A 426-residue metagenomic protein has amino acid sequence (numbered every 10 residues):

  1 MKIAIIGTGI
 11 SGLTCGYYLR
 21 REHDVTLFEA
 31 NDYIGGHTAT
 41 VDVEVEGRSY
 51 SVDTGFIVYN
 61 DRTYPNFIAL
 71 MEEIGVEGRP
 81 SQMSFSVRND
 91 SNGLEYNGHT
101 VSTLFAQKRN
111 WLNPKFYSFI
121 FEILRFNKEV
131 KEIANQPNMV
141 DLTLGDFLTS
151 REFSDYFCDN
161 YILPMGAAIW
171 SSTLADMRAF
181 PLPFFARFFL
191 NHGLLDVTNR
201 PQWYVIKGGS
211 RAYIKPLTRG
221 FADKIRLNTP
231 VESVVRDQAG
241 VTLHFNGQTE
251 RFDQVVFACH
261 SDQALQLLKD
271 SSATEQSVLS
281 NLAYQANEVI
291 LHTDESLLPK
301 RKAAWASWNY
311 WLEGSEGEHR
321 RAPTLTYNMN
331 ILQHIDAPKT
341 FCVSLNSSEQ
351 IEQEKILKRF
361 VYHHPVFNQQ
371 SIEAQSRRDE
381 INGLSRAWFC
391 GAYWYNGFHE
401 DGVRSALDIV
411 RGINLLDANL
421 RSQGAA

Functional and structural regions predicted by a protein language model:
K2-L27: N-terminal Rossmann-like FAD-binding beta1-loop-alpha1 element of flavoenzymes
S11, Y33, D262: Conserved Rossmann-like nucleotide-cofactor binding loop
R20-E44: Glycine-rich FAD pyrophosphate-binding loop
V41-F67: N-terminal glycine-rich dinucleotide-binding loop that anchors FAD/FMN and/or NAD(P) in oxidoreductases
D42, H99-T100, H319-A426: Conserved flavin/dinucleotide-binding core of flavoenzymes
D61-L182: Mobile amphipathic helical/loop "lid" adjacent to a hydrophobic cofactor/ligand pocket
R187-F245, E250: Helical element adjacent to the flavin cofactor pocket in flavoenzyme catalytic cores
P230-H363: Mid-domain catalytic core of redox enzymes that form a hydrophobic substrate pocket/lid adjacent to a catalytic redox
